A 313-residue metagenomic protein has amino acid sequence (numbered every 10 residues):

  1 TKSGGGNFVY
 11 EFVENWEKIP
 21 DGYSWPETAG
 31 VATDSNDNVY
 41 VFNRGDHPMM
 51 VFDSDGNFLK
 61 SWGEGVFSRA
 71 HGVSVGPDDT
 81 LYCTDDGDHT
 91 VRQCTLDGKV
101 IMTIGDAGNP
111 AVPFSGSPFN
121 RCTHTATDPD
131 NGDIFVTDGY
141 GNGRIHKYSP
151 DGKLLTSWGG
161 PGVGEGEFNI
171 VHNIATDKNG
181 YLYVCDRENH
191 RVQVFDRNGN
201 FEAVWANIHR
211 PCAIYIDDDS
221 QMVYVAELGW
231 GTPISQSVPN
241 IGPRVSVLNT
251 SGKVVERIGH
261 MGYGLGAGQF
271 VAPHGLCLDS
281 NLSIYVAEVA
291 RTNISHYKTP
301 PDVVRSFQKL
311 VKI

Functional and structural regions predicted by a protein language model:
T1-I313: Eukaryotic scaffold repeat domains enriched in small/polar residues
